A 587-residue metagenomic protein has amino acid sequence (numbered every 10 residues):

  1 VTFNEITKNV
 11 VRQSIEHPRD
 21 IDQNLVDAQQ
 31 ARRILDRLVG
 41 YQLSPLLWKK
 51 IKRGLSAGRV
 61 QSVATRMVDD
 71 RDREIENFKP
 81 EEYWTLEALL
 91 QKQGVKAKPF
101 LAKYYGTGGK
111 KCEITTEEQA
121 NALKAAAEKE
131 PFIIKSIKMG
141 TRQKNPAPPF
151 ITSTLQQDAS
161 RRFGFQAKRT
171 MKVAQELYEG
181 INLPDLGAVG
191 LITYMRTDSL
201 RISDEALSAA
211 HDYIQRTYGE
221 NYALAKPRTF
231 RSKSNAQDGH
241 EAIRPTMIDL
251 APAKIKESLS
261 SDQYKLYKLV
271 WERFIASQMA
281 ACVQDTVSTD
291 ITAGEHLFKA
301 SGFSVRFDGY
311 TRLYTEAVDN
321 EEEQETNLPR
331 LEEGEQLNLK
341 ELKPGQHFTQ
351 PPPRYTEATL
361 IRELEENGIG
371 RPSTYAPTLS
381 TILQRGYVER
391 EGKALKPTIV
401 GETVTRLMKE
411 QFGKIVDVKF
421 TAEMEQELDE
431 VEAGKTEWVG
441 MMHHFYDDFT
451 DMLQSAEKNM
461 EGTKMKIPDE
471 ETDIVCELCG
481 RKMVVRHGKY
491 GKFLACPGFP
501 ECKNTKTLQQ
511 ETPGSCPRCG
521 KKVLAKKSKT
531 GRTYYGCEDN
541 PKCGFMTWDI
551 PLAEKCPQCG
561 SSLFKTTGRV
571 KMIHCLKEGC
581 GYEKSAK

Functional and structural regions predicted by a protein language model:
V1-M139, R244-K299, S304: Phosphate-backbone binding and catalysis cores of DNA-processing enzymes
I6, V10, D22, V26-I34 (+16 more regions): Charged, alpha-helix-enriched surfaces in structured cytosolic catalytic cores of large nucleotide-utilizing machines
A31-L43, V60, L90, R142-T154 (+5 more regions): Core structural elements
S44, N77, A120, G190 (+1 more regions): Basic, low-complexity terminal or inter-domain segments flanking catalytic cores
K52-S56, M139-P148, D158-Q166, T193-I202 (+1 more regions): Conserved short loop/turn motifs at secondary-structure junctions
N77, T152, F163, A167 (+2 more regions): RNA/tRNA-interacting regions in translation and RNA-turnover enzymes
L86, L90-Q93, S160, F165-D204 (+4 more regions): Conserved catalytic breakage-reunion loop centered on the nucleophilic residue
I134-I137, P146-A159, L186-M195, P351-E363: Short acidic, hydrophobic short linear motifs in intrinsically disordered regions
